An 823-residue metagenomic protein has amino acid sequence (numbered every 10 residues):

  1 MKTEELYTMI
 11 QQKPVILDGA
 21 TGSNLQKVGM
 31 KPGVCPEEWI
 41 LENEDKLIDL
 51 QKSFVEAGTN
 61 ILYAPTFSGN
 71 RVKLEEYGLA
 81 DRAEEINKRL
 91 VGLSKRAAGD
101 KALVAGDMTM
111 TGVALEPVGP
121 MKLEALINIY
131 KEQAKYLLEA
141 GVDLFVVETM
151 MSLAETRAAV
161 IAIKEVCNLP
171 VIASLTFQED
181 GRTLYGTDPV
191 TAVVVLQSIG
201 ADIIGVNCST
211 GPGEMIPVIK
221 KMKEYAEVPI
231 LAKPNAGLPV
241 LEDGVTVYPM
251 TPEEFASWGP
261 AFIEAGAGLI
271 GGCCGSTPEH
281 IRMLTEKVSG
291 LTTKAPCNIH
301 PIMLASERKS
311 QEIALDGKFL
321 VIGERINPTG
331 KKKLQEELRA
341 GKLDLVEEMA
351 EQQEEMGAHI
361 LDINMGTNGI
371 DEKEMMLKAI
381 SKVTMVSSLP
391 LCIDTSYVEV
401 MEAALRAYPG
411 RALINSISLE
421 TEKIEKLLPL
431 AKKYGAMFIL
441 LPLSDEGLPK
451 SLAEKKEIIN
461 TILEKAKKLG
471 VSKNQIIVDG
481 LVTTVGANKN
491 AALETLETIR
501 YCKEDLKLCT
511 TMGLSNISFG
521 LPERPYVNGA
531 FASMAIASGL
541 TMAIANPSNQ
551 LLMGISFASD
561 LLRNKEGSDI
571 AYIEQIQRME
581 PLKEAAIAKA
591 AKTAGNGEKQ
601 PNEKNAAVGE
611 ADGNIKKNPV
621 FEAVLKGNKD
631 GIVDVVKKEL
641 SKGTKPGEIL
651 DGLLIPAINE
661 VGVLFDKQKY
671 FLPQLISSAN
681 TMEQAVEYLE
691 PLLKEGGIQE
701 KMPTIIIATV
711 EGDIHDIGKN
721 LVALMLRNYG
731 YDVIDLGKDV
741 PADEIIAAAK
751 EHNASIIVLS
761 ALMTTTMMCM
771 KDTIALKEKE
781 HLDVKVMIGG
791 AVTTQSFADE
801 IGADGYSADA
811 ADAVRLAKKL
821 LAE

Functional and structural regions predicted by a protein language model:
M1-I477, T483-E823: Domain-level signal for soluble alpha/beta catalytic cores
